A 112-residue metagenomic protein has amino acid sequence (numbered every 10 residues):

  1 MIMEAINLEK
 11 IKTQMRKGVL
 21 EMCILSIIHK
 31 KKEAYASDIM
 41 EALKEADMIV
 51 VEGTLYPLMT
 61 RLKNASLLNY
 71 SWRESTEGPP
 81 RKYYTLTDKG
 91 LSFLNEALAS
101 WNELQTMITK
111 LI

Functional and structural regions predicted by a protein language model:
M1-T13: Short, Lys/Arg-enriched N-terminal segment that forms or immediately precedes the first helix of a structured domain
T13-T54: N-terminal helix-turn-helix DNA-binding core of bacterial DNA-binding proteins
C23-S26, E41, T60, N95 (+1 more regions): A cross-family signal for key residues in well-ordered alpha-helices that form functional helical elements
L55-P57, R61-L62: Basic amphipathic alpha-helical segments that dock to polyanions
A65-P79: Beta-hairpin "wing" of winged helix-turn-helix
T76, P80-L98: Basic, amphipathic "hinge/linker" alpha-helix immediately C-terminal to the N-terminal HTH DNA-binding motif
L91-I112: Amphipathic alpha-helical dimerization/coiled-coil segments that flank or bridge DNA-binding/regulatory modules
